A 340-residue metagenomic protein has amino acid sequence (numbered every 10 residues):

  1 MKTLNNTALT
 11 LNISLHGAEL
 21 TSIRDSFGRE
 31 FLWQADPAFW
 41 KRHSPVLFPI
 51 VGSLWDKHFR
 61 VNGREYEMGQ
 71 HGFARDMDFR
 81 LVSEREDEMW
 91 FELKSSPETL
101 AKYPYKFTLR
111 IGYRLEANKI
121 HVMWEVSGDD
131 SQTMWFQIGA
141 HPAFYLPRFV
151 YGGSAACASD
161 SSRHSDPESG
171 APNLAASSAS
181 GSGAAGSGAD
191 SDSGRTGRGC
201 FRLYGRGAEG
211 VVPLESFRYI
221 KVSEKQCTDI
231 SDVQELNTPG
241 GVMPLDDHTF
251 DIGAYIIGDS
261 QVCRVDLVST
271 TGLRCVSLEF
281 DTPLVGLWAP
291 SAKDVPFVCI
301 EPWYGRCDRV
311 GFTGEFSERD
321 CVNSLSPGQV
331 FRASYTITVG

Functional and structural regions predicted by a protein language model:
M1-V61, E65-M68, S260-T282, Q329-G340: Beta-strand-rich N-terminal accessory domains
L9, Y66, H71, D76-S83 (+1 more regions): Acidic/His-leaning functional-site neighborhoods
R64-A117: Extended, loop-rich substrate-binding clefts of extracytoplasmic carbohydrate-active enzymes
S95-G153: Acidic, contiguous internal or C-terminal segments within carbohydrate-active enzymes that form a structured patch used
R110-G112, D320-L325: Beta-strand-rich interaction surfaces with strong enrichment in secreted/lumenal proteins
A143, V150-D160, G186-F280: Active-site/ligand-binding surface loops and adjacent short beta/alpha elements that line catalytic pockets across
G170-N173: A cross-taxon signal for low-complexity, glycine/charged-rich
